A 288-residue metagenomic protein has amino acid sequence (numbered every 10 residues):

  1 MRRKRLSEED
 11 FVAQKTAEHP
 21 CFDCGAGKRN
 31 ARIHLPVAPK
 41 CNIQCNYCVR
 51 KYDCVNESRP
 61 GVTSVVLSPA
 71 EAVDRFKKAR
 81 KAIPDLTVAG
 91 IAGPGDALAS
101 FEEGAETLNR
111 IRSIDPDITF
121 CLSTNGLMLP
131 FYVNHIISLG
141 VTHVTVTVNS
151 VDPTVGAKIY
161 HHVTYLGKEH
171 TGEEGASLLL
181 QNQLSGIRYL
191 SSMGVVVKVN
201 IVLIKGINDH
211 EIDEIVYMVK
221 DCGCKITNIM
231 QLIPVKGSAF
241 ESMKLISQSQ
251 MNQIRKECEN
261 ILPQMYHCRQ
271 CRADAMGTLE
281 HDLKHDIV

Functional and structural regions predicted by a protein language model:
M1-P36, C41, R50-V66, K78 (+2 more regions): N-terminal [4Fe-4S]-dependent radical SAM core
R59-S64, Y160-V163, G172-E173, E241-L245: Short glycine-enriched, charge-decorated loop/helix-capping segments at active-site entrances that position
G61-P69, I204-D209: Active-site mouth loops of central-metabolism enzymes
E71-A92: Short Fe-S-cluster ligation motifs
I91-P94, I201-L203, R255: Short glycine-centered, acidic/aromatic-flanked micro-motifs in structured strand/loop junctions that mark active-site
A97-M230: Conserved AdoMet/S-adenosylmethionine-binding subsite of the radical SAM
T154-H161, G206-D209, I226-I246, C271-L283: Flexible glycine/acidic-rich beta-alpha junction loops that bind and position SAM and/or redox cofactors in anaerobic
G194, L245-E280: C-terminal accessory region of radical SAM enzymes
